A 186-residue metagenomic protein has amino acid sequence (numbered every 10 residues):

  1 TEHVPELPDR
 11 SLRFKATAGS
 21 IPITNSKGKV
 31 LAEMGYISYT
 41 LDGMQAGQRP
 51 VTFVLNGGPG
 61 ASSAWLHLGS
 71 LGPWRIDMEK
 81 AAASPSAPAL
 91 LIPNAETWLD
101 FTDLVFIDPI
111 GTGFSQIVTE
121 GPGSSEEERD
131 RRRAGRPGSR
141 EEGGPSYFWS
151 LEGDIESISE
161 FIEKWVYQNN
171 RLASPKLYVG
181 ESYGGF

Functional and structural regions predicted by a protein language model:
T1-G43: N-terminal cap/lid segment of alpha/beta-hydrolase-fold proteins
R10-S11, P109, E181: Conformational gate/switch positions in structured elements
G28-E33, Y147-S159, Y183-F186: Phosphate/oxyanion-binding active-site loops and adjacent basic polyanion-contact surfaces
G28-W149: N-terminal cap/lid subdomain of alpha/beta-hydrolase-fold enzymes
T40, I162-N170: Structural motif corresponding to the C-terminal cap of alpha-helices
N170-Y183: Alpha/beta-hydrolase fold nucleophile elbow
